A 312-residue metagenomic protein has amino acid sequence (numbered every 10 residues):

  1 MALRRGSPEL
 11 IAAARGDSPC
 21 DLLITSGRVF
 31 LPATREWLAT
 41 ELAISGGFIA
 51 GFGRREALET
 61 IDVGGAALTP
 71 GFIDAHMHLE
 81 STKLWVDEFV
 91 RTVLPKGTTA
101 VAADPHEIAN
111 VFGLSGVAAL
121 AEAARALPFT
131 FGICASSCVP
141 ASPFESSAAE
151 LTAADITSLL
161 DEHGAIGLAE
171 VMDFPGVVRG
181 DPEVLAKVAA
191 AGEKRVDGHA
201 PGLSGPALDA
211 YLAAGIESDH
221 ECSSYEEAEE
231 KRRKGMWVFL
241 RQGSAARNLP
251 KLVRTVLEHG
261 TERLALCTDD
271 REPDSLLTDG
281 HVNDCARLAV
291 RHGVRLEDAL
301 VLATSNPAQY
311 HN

Functional and structural regions predicted by a protein language model:
A2-A13, D87-R195: Divalent-metal coordination cores built from histidine and acidic residues
A2-P70: Histidine-rich, glycine-flanked metal-binding segment
G27, G47, G65, H76 (+6 more regions): Divalent metal-coordination and catalytic microenvironments
A66-V90: Di-metal (Zn2+ and/or Mg2+/Mn2+) metal-binding site signature of metallo-dependent hydrolases with the MBL/beta-CASP
G71-L79, V101-A103, F131-A135, G167-E170 (+4 more regions): Hydrophobic faces of well-ordered beta-strands that scaffold small-molecule active sites in alpha/beta enzyme cores
T98-T99, H163-A165, E193, A210-S218 (+2 more regions): Glycine-enriched alpha-helix->loop->beta-strand junction motifs that scaffold or abut catalytic
E170-E226, R233, Q242-A246: Divalent metal-binding pocket/active-site signature
T255-N312: His/Asp/Glu-enriched, well-ordered alpha-helical/loop segment that forms or immediately abuts the divalent-metal
